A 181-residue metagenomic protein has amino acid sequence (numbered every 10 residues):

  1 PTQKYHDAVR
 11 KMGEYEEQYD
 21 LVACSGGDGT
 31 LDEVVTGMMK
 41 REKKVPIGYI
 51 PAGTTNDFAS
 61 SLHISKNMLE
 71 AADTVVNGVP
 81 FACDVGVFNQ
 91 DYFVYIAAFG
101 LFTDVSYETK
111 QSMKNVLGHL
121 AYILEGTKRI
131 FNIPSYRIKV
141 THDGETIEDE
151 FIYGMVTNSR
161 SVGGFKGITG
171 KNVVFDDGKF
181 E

Functional and structural regions predicted by a protein language model:
P1-S25, T36-G37, E70: ATP/NTP phosphate-donor binding region
T2, K40-V156: Catalytic core of DAGKc-family lipid kinases
C24, D32, V156: Redox-cofactor binding/interface segments in oxidoreductases and associated redox assembly factors
T30-E42: Short Gly/Thr/Asp-enriched flexible loops that form oxyanion-binding sites at enzyme active sites
E33-V35, A59-S60, F165-K166: Short glycine-/acidic-enriched loop or helix-start segments at secondary-structure transitions that form or flank
M155-E181: Internal helical hairpin/lid segments
